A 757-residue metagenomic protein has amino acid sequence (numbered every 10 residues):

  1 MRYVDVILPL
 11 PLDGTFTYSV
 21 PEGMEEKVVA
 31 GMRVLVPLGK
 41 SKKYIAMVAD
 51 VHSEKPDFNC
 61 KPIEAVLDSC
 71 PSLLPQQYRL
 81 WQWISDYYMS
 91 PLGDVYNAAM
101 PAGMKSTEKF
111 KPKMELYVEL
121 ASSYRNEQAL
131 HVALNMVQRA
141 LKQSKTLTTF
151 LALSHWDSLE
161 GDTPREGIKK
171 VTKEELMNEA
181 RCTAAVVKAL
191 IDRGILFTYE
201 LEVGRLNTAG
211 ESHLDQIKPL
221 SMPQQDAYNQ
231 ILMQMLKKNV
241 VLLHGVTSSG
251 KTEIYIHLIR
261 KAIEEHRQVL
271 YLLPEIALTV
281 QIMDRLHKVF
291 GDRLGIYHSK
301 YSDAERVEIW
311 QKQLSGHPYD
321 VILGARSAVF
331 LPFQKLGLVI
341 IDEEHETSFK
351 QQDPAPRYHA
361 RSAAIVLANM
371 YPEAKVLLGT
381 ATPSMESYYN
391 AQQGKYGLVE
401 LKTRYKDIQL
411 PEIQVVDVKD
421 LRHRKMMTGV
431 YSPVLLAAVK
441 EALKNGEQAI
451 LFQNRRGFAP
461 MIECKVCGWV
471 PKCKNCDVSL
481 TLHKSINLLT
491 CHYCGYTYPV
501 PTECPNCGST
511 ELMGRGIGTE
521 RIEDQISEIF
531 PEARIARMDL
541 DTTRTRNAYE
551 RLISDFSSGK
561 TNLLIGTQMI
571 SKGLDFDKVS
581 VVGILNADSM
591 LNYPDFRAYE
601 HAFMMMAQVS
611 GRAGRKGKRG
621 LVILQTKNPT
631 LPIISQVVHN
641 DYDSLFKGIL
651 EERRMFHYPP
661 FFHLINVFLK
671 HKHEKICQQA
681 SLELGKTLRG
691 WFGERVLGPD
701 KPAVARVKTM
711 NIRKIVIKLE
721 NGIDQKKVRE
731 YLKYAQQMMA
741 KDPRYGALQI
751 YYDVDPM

Functional and structural regions predicted by a protein language model:
M1-L377, G394-I408, W691, Q725-M757: Accessory, non-ATPase domains that flank or precede helicase/AAA+ motor cores in DNA-metabolism machines
G14-F16, T172, H663-I665, N711-R713: Short amphipathic alpha-helical segments
L38, K55-C60, E64-L67, P702 (+1 more regions): Solvent-exposed, membrane-proximal periplasmic/extracellular interface segments of envelope transport and secretion
D50-H52, M100, E200-E202, Q453-R455 (+4 more regions): A general secondary-structure junction signal
V118, I413, L480, L512 (+2 more regions): Generic structural motif
D215-S221, Q225, K237-Q678, K686 (+4 more regions): Inter-lobe coupling/hinge segments of SF2-like helicase ATPases
K686-N711, I750: A carboxyl-terminal module marker
